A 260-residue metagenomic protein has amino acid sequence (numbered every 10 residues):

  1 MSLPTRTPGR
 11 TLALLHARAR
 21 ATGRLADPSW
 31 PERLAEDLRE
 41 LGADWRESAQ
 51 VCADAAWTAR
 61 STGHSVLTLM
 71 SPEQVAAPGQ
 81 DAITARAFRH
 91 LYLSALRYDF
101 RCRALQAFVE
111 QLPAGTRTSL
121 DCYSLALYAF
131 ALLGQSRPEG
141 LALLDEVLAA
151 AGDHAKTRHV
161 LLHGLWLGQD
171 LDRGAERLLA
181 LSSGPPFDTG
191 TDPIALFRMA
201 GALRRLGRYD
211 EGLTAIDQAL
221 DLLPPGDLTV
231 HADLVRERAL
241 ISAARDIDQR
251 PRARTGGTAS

Functional and structural regions predicted by a protein language model:
M1-L112: Flexible inter-repeat linkers and adjacent short helices within tandem amphipathic alpha-helical repeat scaffolds
A13, A17, A53-D54, A87-L91 (+4 more regions): "A position-specific structural signal for the A-helix of alpha-solenoid helical repeats
A21, T58, S94-A95, A131 (+4 more regions): Residue-level signature for tetratricopeptide repeat
P28-L38, S65-A76, R101-A114, R137-A149 (+3 more regions): Alpha-helical repeat scaffolds
L41, W45, A59, A77-P78 (+4 more regions): Alpha-helical junction/boundary sensor with strong preference for TPR arrays
R46, A82-I83, S119, G152-A155 (+2 more regions): Residue signature of alpha-solenoid helical repeat architecture, marking inter-repeat boundaries and helix-start
T62, D99, G134-Q135, G168-Q169 (+2 more regions): Structural motif corresponding to the intra-repeat A-B loop/turn of tetratricopeptide repeats
S94-L96, Y123-G134, A155-P193: Alpha-helical adaptor scaffolds
